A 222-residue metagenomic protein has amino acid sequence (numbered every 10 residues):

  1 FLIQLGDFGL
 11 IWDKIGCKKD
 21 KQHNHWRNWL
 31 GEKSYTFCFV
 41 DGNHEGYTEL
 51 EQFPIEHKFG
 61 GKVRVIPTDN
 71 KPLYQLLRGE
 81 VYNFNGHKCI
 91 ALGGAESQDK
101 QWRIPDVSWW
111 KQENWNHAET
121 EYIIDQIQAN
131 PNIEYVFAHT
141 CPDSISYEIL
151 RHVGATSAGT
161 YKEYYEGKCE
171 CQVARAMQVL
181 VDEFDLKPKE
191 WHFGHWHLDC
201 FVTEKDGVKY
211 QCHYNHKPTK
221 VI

Functional and structural regions predicted by a protein language model:
F1-F84, A155-T156, C171: Core catalytic region of metal-dependent phosphoesterases/phosphodiesterases, especially metallo-beta-lactamase-like
L2-D7, T36-H44, L76-L77, Y135-H139 (+2 more regions): Active-site neighborhood of phospho(di)ester-bond hydrolases with catalytic His/Asp-centered motifs
G9-K14, N43-E51, Y82, S97-K100 (+3 more regions): Active-site environment of divalent metal-dependent phosphoester hydrolases
K14, K19-W29, S34, Y135-K189 (+1 more regions): Cap/insert and terminal regions of metallo-dependent hydrolase folds
V65-P72, L76, E121-A129, R175-V179: Alpha-helix-centered segments that form part of catalytic cores
V81, A91, F137, P218-V221: Conserved hydrophobic/aromatic beta-strand scaffold that supports enzyme active sites
N83-N85, A176-F184, W196-I222: Binuclear metal-dependent phosphoesterase catalytic core
N85-Q172: Active-site-proximal loop/helix segment associated with metal-binding centers of metalloenzymes
